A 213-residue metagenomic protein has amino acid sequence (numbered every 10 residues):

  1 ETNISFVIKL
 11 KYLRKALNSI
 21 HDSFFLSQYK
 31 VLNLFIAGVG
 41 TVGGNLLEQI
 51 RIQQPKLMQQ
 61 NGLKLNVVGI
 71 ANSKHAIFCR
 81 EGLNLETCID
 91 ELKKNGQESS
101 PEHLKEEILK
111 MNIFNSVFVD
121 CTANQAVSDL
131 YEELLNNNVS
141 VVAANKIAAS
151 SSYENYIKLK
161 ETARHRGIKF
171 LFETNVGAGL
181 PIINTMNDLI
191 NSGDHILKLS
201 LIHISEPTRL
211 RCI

Functional and structural regions predicted by a protein language model:
E1-E48: A conserved regulatory-domain signal marking ACT and ACT-like small-molecule sensing domains and adjacent regulatory
E1-T2, K11, V39, S73-H75 (+3 more regions): Short, ordered loop/turn segments at secondary-structure junctions
I8, N45-Q49, F78-L85, Y153-Y156 (+1 more regions): Short acidic, glycine/serine/threonine-rich loops at helix termini
L32-V39, G43-N137: N-terminal glycine-/serine-/threonine-rich beta1-alpha1-beta2 phosphate-ribose binding loop of Rossmann-like
V117-D120, V141-A144, F170-T174, K198-S200: General beta-strand structural signal in soluble alpha/beta enzymes
V127-E133, K146-F172: Rossmann-fold NAD(P)-binding glycine/threonine-rich loop
T185-I202: Conserved anion/nucleotide-ligand pocket segment
S200-I213: Residue-level detector of conserved catalytic or cofactor/ligand-binding positions in enzyme active sites
